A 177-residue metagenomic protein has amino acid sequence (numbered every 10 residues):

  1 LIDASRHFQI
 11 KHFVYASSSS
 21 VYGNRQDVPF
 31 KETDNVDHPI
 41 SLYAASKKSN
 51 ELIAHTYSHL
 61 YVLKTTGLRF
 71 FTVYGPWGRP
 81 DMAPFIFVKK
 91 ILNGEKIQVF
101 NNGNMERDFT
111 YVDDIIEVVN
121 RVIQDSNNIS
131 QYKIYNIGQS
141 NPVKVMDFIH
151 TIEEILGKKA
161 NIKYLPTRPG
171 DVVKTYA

Functional and structural regions predicted by a protein language model:
L1-A4, T151: Short, conserved SAM-binding segment of the class I
D3, H7, K11-H12, V21-G67 (+2 more regions): Catalytic helix-loop patch of NAD(P)-dependent Rossmann-fold dehydrogenases
A4, F8, R25, L60 (+3 more regions): Generic structural signal for alpha-helix termini and adjacent loop/cap motifs
S18: Residue(s) in the substrate-gating loop at a strand-loop-helix junction that position the organic substrate next
K48-H55, F85-V88, I116-E117: Conserved active-site helix of classical SDR/Rossmann-fold NAD(P)-dependent CH-OH oxidoreductases
T72, P76, M105-R107: Heptad-repeat alpha-helical coiled-coil signaling segments
I91-A177: C-terminal substrate-binding subdomain of Rossmann-fold SDR/epimerase-dehydratase oxidoreductases
